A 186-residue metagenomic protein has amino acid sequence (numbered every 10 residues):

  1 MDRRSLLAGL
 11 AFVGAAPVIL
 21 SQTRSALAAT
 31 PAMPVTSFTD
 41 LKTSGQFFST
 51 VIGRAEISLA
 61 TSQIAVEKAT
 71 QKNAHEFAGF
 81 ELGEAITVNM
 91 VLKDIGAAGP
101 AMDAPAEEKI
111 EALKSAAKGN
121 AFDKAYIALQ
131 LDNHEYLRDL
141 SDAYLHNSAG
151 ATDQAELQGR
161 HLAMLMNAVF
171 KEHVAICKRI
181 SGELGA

Functional and structural regions predicted by a protein language model:
S5-A26: N-terminal export signals
G9, A26-A186: His/Met- and acidic-residue-enriched segments that coordinate or traffic transition-metal cofactors and support
